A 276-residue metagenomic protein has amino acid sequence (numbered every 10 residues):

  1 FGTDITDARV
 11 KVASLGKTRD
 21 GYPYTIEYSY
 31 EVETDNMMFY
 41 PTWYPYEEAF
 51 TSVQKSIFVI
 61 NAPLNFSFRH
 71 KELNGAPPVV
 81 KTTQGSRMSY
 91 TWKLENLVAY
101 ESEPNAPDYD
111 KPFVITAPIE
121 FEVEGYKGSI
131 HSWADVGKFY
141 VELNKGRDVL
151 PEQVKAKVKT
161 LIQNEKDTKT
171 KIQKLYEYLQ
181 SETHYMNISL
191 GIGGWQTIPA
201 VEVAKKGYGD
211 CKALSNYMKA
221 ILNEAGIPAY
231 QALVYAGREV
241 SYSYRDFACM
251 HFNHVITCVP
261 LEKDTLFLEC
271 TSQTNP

Functional and structural regions predicted by a protein language model:
F1-K55: Lumenal/extracellular ectodomains and adaptor appendage modules of the eukaryotic vesicle/secretory system
A8, G21, V53, G85-R87 (+2 more regions): Short, solvent-exposed loop/turn segments at the edges of secondary structure
K11-S14, N144, V158-E165, A200-Y208: Second-shell loop/turn segments in exported
E31-Y44, E48-I188: Secretory-pathway-linked proteins and extracytosolic
P151-A156, H184-G207, G237: Short, conserved helix/loop micro-motifs enriched in His/Cys and acidic residues
L161-I162, E177, M186-L190, T197-I198 (+2 more regions): Active-site-adjacent structural elements in folded domains
T170-K174, Y178-T183, I198-G209, A213-A229: Active-site-proximal cofactor/substrate-binding loop regions of enzyme domains
A213-P276: Hydrophobic/aromatic-rich core segments of domains that either
